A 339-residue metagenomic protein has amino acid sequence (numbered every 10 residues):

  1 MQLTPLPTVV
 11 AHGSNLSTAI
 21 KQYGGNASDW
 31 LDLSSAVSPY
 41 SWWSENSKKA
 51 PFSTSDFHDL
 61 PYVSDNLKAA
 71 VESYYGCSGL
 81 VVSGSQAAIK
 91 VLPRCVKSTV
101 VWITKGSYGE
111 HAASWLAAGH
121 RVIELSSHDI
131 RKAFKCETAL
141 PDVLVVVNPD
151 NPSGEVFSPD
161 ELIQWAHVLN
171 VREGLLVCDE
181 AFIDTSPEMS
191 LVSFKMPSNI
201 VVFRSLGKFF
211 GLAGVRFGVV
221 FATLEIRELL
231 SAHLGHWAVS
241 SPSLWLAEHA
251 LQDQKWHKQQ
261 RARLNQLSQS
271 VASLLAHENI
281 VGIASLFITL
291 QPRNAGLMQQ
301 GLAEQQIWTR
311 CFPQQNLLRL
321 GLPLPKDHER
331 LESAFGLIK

Functional and structural regions predicted by a protein language model:
M1-V63: N-terminal "arm"/small-domain region of PLP-dependent enzymes with the aminotransferase-like
S44-S47, A133, N294-G301, K326-L331: Short, conserved charged micro-motifs
D65, G76-V101, G109, G218: Conserved beta-loop-alpha segment that forms the PLP phosphate-binding cup at the N-terminus of a helix
P93-L116, R121-E124, A133: Conserved PLP-anchoring active-site segment centered on the Schiff-base-forming lysine
I123, S127-D184: Active-site phosphate-binding strand-loop segment of PLP-dependent enzymes
S158-D160, Q314-K339: PLP-dependent enzyme catalytic core of the Aspartate aminotransferase-like
N199-L274, N279-I280: PLP-dependent aminotransferase class I/II
N265, L275-Q305, G321-L322: Conserved PLP-binding catalytic core of the aspartate aminotransferase-like
